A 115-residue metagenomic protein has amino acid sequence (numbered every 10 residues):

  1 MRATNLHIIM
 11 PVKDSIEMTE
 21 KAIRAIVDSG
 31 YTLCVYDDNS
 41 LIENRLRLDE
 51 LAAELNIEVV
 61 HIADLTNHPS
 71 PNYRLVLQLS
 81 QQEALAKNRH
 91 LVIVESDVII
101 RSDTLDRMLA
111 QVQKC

Functional and structural regions predicted by a protein language model:
N5-H7: Cell-envelope/extracellular polymer assembly enzymes that use nucleotide-activated donors
V12, D37, V94: Short beta-strand/turn micro-motifs composed of small residues that flank or help shape donor/cofactor-binding pockets
S15-S29: Short, well-formed alpha-helical segments that are part of the catalytic scaffolds of diverse glycosyltransferases
D37-L48: A conserved acidic beta->alpha catalytic loop
N44, S102-L105: Acidic donor-diphosphate engagement hotspot in glycosyltransferases and nucleotidyltransferases that stabilizes
R47-K87: Active-site-proximal specificity loops/subdomain of glycosyltransferases
N88-I99: Short beta-strand-to-loop acidic/aromatic patch adjacent to the donor-nucleotide binding site
L105-C115: Conserved donor-nucleotide/metal-binding helix-loop-beta segment in metal-dependent transferases, i.e., the alpha-helix
